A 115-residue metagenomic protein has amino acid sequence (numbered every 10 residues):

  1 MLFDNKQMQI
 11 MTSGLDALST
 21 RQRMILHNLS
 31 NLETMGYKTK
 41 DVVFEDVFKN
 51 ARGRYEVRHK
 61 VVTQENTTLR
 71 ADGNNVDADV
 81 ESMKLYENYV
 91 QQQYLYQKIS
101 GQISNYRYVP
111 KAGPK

Functional and structural regions predicted by a protein language model:
M1-K115: Amphipathic alpha-helical polymerization modules
